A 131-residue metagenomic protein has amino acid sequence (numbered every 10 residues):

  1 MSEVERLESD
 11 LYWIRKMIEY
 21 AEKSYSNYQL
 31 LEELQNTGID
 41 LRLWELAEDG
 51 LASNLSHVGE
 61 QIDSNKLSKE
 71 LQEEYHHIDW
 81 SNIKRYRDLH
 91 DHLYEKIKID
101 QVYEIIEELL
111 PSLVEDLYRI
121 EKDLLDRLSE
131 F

Functional and structural regions predicted by a protein language model:
M1-F131: Solvent-exposed interaction patches of small proteins and small membrane subunits
